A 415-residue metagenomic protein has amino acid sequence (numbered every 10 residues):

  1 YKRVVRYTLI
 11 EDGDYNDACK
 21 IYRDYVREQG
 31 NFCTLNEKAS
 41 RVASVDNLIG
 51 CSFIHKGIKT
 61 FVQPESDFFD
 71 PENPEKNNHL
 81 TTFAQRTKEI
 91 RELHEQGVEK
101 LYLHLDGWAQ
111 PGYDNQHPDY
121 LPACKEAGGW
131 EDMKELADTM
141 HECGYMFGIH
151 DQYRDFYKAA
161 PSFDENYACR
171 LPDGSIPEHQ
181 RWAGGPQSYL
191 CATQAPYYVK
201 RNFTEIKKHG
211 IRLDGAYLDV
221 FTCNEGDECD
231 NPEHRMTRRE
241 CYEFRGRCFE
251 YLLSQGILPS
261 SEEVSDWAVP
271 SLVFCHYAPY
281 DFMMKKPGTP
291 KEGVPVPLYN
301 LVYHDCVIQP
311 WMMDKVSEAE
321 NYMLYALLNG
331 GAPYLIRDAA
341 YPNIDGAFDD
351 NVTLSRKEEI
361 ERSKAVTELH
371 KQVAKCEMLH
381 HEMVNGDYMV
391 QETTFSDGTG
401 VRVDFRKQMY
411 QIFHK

Functional and structural regions predicted by a protein language model:
Y1-L9, G13, P74, A160-P161 (+2 more regions): Active-site-proximal substrate-binding groove within the catalytic cores of carbohydrate-active enzymes
Y1-Y102, W108, A127, M146 (+2 more regions): Carbohydrate-recognition beta-sandwich/jelly-roll modules in extracellular/periplasmic carbohydrate-active proteins
N78-D106, D114-H117, P122-A216: Substrate-binding cleft of carbohydrate-active enzyme catalytic domains
G107-A109, D151-Y153, T222, E263: Short, flexible loop/turn elements at secondary-structure junctions
P111-Y113, D119, C229-E233: Carbohydrate-binding/catalytic loop surfaces
G112-Y113, G128, D305, G330: Glycine-centered flexibility motif
